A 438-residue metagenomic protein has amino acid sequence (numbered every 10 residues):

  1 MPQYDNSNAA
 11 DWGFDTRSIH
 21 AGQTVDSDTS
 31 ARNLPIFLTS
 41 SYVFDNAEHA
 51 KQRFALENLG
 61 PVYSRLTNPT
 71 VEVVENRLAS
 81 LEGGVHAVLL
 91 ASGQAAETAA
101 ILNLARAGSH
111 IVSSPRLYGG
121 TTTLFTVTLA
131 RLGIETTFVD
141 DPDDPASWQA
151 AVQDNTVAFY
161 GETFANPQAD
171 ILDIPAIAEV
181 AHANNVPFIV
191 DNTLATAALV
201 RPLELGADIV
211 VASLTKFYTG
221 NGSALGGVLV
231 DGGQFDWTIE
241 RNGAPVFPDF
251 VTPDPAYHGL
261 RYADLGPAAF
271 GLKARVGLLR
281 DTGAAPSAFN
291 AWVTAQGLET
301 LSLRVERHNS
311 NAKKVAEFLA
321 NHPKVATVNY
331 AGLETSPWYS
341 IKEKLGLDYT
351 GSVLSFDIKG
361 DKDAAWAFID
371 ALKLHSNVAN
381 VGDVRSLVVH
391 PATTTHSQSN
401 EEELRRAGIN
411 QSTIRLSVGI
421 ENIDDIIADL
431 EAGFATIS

Functional and structural regions predicted by a protein language model:
M1-P61: N-terminal glycine-rich, Lys/His-bearing helix-loop that initiates the first secondary-structure elements of many
M1-Q3, G108, T126, E135-T136 (+4 more regions): PLP-dependent enzyme catalytic core of the Aspartate aminotransferase-like
P2-A10, D15-S27, A87-N321: Conserved PLP-enzyme active-site core in the AAT-like
S41, N46-T98, G120-T128: Conserved N-terminal alpha-helix of the aminotransferase class I/II PLP-enzyme fold
V43-A47, D236-W237, L301, D361-A364 (+2 more regions): Short, acidic Gly/Pro/Ser/Thr-rich loop/turn segments
L59, V85, N290, T294 (+3 more regions): Short amphipathic alpha-helical segments
V305, K313, E317-A320, K324-I414 (+1 more regions): Conserved C-terminal alpha-helix-loop-beta "cap" of PLP-dependent enzymes that closes/shapes the active-site mouth
